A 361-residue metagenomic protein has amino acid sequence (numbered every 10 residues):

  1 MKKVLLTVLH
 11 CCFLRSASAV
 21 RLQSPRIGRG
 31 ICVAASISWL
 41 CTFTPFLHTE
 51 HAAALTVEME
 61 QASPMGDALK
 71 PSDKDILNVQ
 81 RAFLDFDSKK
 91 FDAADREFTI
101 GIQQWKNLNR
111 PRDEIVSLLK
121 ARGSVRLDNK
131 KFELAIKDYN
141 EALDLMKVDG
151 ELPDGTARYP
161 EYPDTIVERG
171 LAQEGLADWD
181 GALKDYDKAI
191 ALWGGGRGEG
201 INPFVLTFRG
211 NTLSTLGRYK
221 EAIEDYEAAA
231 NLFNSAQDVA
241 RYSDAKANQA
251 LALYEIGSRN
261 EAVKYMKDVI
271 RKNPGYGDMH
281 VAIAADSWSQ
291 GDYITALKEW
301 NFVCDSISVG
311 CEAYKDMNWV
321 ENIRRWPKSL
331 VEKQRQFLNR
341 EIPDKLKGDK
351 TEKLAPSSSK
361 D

Functional and structural regions predicted by a protein language model:
M1-M59: N-terminal chloroplast transit peptides
C41-S117: N-terminal leader/linker segments that initiate helical-solenoid repeat arrays
G66-D67, I102-I115, L143-P160, I190-G200 (+2 more regions): Flexible helix-coil transition and linker loops at the boundaries of alpha-helical arrays
V79-D87, T99, D113, S117-D128 (+6 more regions): Conserved alpha-helical positions within TPR/SEL1-like repeat arrays
N231, G277, V281-E312, N339: TPR/TPR-like (Sel1-like) alpha-helical repeat modules
G310-D361: Terminal, low-structured helical/coil segments at or just beyond the last alpha-helical repeat
